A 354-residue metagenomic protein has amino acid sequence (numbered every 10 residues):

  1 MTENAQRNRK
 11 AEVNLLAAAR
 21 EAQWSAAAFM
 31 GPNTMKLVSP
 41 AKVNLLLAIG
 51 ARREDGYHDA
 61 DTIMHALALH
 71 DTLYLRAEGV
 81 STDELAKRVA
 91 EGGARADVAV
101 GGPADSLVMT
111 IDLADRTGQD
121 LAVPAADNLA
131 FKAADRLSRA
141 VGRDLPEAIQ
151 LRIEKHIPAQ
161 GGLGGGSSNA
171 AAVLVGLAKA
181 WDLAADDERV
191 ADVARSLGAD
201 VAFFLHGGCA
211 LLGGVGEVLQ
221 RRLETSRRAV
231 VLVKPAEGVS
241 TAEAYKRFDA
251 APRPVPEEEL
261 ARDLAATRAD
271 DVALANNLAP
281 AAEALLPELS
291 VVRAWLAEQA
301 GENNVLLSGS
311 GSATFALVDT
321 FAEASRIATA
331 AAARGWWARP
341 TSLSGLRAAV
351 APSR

Functional and structural regions predicted by a protein language model:
T2-Q160, K179, L183-A184, T225 (+1 more regions): ATP-binding N-lobe of GHMP and related small-molecule kinases
A104-L121, R195, A266-A275, A297: Short, basic/glycine-rich phosphate-binding loops at helix/coil junctions that contact nucleotide phosphates
A130, G161-D187, F203: DPxDG-like acidic metal-binding loop motif
S138-R152, G176-L197, T320-A333: Phosphate-handling active-site elements
H206-N304, D319-A322, T329, P340-R354: Conserved, helical-rich catalytic subdomain that frames metal- and/or nucleotide-binding sites in enzyme alpha/beta
S308-D319: N-terminal pre-core extensions flanking Radical SAM catalytic domains
